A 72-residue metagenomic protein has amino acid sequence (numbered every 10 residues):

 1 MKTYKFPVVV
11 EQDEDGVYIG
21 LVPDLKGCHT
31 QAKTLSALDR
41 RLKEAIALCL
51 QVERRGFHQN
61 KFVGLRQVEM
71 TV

Functional and structural regions predicted by a protein language model:
M1-P7, E11, S36, R40-V72: Short, charged, surface-exposed hinge/linker loops at domain edges that act as mobile lids or interdomain connectors
F6, Y18, C28-T30: Structural detector for hydrophobic anchor residues on beta-strands
E11-V22: Short aromatic-glycine-(Arg/Gly/Cys) micro-motifs in beta-strand/loop hairpins
V22-L25, K43: ATP/adenylate-binding site constellation spanning eukaryotic-like Ser/Thr protein kinases, ABC-transporter
K26-S36: A short, exposed loop/beta-hairpin motif centered on an aromatic-Gly-Thr core
